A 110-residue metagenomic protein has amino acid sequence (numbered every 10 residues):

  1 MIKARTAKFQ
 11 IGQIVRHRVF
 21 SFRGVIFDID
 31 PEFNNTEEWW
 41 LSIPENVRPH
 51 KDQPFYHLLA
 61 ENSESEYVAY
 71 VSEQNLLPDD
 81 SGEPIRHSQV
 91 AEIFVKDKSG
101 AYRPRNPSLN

Functional and structural regions predicted by a protein language model:
M1-I14, F20-R23, D30-F33, R105-N110: Mixed-charge, Lys/Arg-rich low-complexity intrinsically disordered regions
V15-H17, V47-P49: A general structural signal for short secondary-structure junctions and capping/turn motifs
R18, F27, E61: Structured beta-strand/turn binding interfaces of compact recognition modules in eukaryotic regulators
F27-D28, E37: Short, glycine/acidic-enriched capping/hinge loops at junctions between secondary-structure elements
P31-N34, Q74-L76: Short, surface-exposed beta-strand-loop junctions and turns on beta-sheet-rich folds
F33-S42: Short, solvent-exposed secondary-structure boundary/capping segments
R48-N110: Intrinsically disordered, low-complexity, charged/polar segments
